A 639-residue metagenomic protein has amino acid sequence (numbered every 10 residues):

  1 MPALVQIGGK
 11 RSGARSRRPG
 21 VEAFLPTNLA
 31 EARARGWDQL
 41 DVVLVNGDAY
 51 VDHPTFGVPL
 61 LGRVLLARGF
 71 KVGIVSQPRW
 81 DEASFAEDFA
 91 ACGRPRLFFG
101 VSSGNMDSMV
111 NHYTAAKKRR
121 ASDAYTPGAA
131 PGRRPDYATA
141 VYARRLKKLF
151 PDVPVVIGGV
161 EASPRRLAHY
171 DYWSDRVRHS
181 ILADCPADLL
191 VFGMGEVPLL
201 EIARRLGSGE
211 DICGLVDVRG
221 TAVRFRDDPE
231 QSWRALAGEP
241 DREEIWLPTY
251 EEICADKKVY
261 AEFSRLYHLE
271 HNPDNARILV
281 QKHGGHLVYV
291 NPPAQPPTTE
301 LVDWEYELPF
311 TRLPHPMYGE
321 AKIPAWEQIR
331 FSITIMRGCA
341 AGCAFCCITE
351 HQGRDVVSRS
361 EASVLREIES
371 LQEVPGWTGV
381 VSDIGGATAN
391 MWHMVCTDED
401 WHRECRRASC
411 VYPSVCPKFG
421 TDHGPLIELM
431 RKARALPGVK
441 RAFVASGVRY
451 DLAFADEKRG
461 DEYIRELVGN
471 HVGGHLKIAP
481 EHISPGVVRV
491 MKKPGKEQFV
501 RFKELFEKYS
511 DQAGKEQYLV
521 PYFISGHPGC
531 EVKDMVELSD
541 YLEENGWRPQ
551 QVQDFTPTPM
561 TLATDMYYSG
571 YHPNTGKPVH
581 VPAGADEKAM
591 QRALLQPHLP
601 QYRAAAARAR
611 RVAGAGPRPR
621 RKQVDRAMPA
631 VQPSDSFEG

Functional and structural regions predicted by a protein language model:
S12-Q39, A49, A261-S332: N-terminal [4Fe-4S]-dependent radical SAM core
A30-E31, A49, G57, S76-G284 (+3 more regions): Glycine-rich beta-alpha loop elements in corrinoid/cobalamin-binding modules across cobalamin-dependent enzymes
V42-N46, V218-T221, G319, T334-I335 (+4 more regions): Flexible, glycine-rich loop/tail regions that form catalytic "lids" or insertion modules at the edges of active sites
L44-G47, L60, I74-W80, S108 (+2 more regions): Conserved SAM/AdoMet-binding glycine-rich loop
V45-Y50, G319-A344, V380, T556: N-terminal pre-triad scaffold of radical SAM enzymes
D81, C213-H271, G285, A294-P297 (+5 more regions): Terminal amphipathic helices with adjacent charged low-complexity linkers/tails
N105-A116, P164-R166, E196-E201, R226-E230 (+7 more regions): Flexible glycine/acidic-rich beta-alpha junction loops that bind and position SAM and/or redox cofactors in anaerobic
D188, E305, C339, C343 (+4 more regions): Conserved, mostly hydrophobic/aromatic
